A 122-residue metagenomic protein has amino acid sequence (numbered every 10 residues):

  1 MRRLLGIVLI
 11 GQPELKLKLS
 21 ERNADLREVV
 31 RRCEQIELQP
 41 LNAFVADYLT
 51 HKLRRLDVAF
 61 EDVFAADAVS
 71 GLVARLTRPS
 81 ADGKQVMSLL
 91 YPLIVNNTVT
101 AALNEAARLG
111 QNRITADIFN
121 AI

Functional and structural regions predicted by a protein language model:
M1-G71, R75: The catalytic "switch" region of P-loop NTPases
R54-I122: C-terminal alpha-helical "lid" subdomain
